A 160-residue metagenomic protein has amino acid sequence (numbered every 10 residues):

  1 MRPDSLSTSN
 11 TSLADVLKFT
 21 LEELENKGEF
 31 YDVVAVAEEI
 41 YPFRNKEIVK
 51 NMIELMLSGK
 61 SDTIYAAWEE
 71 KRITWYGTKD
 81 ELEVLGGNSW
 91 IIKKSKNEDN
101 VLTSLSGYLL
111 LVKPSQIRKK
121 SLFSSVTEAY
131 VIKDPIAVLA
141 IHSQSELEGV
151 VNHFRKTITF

Functional and structural regions predicted by a protein language model:
M1-A35, F43-N51: Short phosphate-binding loop-to-helix
T11-D15, E39-I136: Conserved core of the sugar-phosphate nucleotidyltransferase
L17-T20, I117, V150: Buried hydrophobic packing segments
L21, I53, V151-F154: A generic alpha-helix structural signal
E25-N26, L57, R155: Residue-level signal for alpha-helix termini/capping positions
N26-F30, S61, T159: Secondary-structure boundary/capping residues
D32, K60-T63, H153-F154: Solvent-exposed, well-ordered amphipathic alpha-helical segments that flank/support binding or catalytic loops
Y130-F160: Hydrophobic helical membrane-anchoring modules
